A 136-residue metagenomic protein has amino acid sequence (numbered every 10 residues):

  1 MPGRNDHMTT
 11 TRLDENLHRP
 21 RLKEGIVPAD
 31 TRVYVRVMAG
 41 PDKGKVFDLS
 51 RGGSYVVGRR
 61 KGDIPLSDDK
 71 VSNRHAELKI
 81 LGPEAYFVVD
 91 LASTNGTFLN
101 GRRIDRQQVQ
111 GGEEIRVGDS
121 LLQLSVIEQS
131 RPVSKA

Functional and structural regions predicted by a protein language model:
M1-S67, S130-A136: Intrinsically disordered, low-complexity acidic Ser/Thr-rich regulatory segments
M38, L81, I127: Short loop/turn motifs enriched for small/polar and acidic residues
V46-L121: Forkhead-associated
L121-Q123, E128: Short, charged beta-turn/beta-strand-edge "cap" motif at the junction between a beta-strand and an adjacent loop
